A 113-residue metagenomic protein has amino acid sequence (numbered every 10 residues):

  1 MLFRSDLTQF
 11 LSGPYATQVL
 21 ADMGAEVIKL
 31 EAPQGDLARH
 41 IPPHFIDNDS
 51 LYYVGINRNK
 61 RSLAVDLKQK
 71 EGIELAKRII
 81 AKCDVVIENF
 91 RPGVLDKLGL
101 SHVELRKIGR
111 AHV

Functional and structural regions predicted by a protein language model:
F3-H112: N-terminal helix-loop segment corresponding to the beta1-alpha1 unit of nucleotide/adenylate-binding folds
